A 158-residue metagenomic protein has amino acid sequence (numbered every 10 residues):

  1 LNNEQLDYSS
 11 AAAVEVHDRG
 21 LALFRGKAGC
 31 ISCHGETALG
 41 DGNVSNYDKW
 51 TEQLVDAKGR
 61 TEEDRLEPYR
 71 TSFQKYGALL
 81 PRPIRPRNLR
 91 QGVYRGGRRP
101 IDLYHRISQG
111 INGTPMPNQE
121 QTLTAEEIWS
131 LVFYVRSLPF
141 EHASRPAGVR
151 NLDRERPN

Functional and structural regions predicted by a protein language model:
L1-G26, L39, R145-N151: Electrostatic cytochrome c docking/interface patches
L1-N2, P100-N158: C-terminal capping alpha-helices of c-type cytochrome domains
L1-V14, P83-G92, G110-N112: Short glycine/proline-rich turn/loop motifs
S10, V14, K27, G97 (+1 more regions): Short, solvent-exposed loop/helix junctions and linker helices that flank or host conserved functional motifs
A12-E36, N43-T61, L131: Sequence/structural segment immediately N-terminal to covalent heme-attachment motifs in c-type and related
V16-R19, N88, P115-N118: Conserved beta-strand positions that form and line the central face of beta-propeller blades
G35-T37, D41-D48, P117-Q119, A143-G148: Short, solvent-exposed loop/turn and secondary-structure capping segments
T37-P100: Gly/Gly-Pro-rich "capping" loops immediately C-terminal to redox-active cysteine motifs in periplasmic/lumenal
